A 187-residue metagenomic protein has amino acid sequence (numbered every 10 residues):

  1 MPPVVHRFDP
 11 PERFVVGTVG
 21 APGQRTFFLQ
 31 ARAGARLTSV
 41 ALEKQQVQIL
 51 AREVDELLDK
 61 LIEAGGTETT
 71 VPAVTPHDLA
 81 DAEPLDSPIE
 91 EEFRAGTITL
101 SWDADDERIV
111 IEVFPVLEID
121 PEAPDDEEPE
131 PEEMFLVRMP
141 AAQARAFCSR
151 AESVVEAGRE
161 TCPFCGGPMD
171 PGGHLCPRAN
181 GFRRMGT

Functional and structural regions predicted by a protein language model:
M1-A21, F27, P72-M134: Intrinsic, low-complexity N-terminal interaction/targeting segments
M1-K60, A64: The feature marks the first
R25-Q30, L50, V54, I109-V113 (+2 more regions): Short, structured motif recognition centered on aromatic/hydrophobic residues
L37-A41, I49, E56-A80, L117-E128: N-terminal pre-domain and mature-chain start segments
A41, S101, L136-R138: Generic structural detector for well-ordered beta-strands
L85-S87, F164-G166, R178: Non-transmembrane "mature" sequence context
V113, L117-L175: Mixed-charge, glycine-accented linear interaction segment located at domain edges/termini
G173-N180, T187: Short cysteine/histidine-rich zinc-coordinating motifs and their immediately flanking basic loops
